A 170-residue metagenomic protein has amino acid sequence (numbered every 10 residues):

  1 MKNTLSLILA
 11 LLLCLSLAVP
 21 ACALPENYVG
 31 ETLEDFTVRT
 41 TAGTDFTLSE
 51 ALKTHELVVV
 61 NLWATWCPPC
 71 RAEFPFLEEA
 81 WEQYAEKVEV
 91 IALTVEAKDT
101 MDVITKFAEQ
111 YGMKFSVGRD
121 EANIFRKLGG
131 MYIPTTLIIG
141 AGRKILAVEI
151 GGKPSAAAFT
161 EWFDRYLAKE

Functional and structural regions predicted by a protein language model:
M1-L7: Positively charged n-region of N-terminal signal peptides that target proteins for export
I8-A18: Bacterial N-terminal signal peptides
V19-D35, L52-T54, K106: N-proximal helix/coil linker or "cap" segments that precede and/or mark the start of modular domains
T37-V58: A short beta-strand-turn-helix
E56-V58, L62-W66, Y132: Short pre-active-site segment immediately N-terminal to redox-active cysteine/selenocysteine motifs in thiol-based
V59-V60, V90, T136: Hydrophobic beta-strand anchors of alpha/beta hydrolase catalytic cores
R71-Y111, R119-K127: Structural microenvironment flanking redox-active thiols in thiol-disulfide oxidoreductases
K106-K114, R119-Y166: Thiol/disulfide oxidoreductase modules built on the thioredoxin-like
